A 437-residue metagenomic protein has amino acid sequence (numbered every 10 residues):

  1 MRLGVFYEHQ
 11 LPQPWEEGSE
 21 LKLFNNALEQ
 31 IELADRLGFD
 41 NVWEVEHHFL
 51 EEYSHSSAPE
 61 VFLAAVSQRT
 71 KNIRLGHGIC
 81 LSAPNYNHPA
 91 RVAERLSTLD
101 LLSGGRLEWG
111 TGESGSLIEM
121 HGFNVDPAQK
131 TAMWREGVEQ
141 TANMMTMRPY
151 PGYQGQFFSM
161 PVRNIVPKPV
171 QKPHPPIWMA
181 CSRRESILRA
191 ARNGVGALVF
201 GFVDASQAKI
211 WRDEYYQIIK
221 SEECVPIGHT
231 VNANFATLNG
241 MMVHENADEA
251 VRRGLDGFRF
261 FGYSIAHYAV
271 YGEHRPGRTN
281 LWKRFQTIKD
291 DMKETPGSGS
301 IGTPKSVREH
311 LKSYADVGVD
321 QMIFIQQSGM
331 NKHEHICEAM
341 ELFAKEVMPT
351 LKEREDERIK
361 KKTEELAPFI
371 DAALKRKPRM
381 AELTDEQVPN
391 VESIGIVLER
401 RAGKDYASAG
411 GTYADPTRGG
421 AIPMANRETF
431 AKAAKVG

Functional and structural regions predicted by a protein language model:
M1-H77, P175, K362-T363, S393-G437: N-terminal beta1-alpha1-beta2 module of alpha/beta enzyme domains
R2-E20, L81-G152, G196-K209: Flexible, glycine-rich active-site loops centered on histidine and acidic residues that chelate a metal or position
L3, A34, G38, E46 (+11 more regions): Conserved, mostly hydrophobic/aromatic
L3-Y7, V42-E44, L75-H77, L107-T111 (+4 more regions): Hydrophobic faces of well-ordered beta-strands that scaffold small-molecule active sites in alpha/beta enzyme cores
V5-Y7, Q129-V166, S206-V319, E338 (+1 more regions): An alpha-helical appendage that flanks or caps ligand/catalytic pockets
H9-N25, I79-A90, Q171-S182, M241-H244 (+1 more regions): Active-site mouth loops of central-metabolism enzymes
D35-R36, L63-N72, L96-L107, A191-R192 (+2 more regions): Acidic (Asp/Glu)-rich catalytic clusters
N41-F62, V66, L81-A83, G115 (+3 more regions): Glycine-rich, proline-tolerant flexible connector loops at the mouths of alpha/beta enzymes
